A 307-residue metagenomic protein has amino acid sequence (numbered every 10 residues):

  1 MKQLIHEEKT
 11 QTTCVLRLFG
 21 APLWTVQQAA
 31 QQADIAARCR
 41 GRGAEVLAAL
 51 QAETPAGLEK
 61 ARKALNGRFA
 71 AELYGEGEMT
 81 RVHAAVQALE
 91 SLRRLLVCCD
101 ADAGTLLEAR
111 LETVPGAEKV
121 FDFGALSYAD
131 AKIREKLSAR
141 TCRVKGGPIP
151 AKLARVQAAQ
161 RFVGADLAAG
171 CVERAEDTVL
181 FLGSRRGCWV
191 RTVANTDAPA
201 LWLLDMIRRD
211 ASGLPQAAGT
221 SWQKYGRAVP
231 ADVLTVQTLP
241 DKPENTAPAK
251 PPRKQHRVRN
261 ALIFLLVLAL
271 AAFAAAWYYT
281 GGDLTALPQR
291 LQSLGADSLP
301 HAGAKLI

Functional and structural regions predicted by a protein language model:
K2-E8, F19, W24-Q31, A56-T235: Short alpha-helical segments enriched in small residues
Q11-T13, G43-L47, D177, A271: A generic structural signal for beta-strand entry/edge sites
L16-G20, A48-T54: Short beta-strand-to-loop capping motifs
Q31-L47: C-terminal terminal segments
D232-V258: Intrinsically disordered, low-complexity cytosolic tails and juxtamembrane linkers of membrane/envelope proteins
K254-G281: Membrane-anchoring helices that localize proteins to membranes
T285-I307: Membrane-interfacial helical/loop segments at transmembrane boundaries in membrane proteins
